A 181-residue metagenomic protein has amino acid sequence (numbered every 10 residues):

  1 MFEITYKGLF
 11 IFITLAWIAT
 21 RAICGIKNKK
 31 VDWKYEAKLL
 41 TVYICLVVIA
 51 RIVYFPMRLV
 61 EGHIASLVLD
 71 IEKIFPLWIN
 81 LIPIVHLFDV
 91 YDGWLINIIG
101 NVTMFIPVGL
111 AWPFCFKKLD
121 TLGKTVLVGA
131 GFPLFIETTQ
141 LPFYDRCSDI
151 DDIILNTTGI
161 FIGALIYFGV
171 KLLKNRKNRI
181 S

Functional and structural regions predicted by a protein language model:
M1-D145, I150, A164-S181: Bulky hydrophobic segments
